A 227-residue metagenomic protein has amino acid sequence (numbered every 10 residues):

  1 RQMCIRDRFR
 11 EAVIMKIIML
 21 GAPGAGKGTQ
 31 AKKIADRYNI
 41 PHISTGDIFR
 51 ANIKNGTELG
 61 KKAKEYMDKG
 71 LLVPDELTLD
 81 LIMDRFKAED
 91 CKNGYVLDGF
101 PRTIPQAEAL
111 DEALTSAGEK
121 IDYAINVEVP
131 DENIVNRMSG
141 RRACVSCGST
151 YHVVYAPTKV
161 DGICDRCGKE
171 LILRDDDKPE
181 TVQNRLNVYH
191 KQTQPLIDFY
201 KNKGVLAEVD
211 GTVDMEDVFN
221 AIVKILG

Functional and structural regions predicted by a protein language model:
R1-I5: Short, small-residue-biased leader/transition segments that mark boundaries at the very start of proteins
R6-G227: Glycine-rich phosphate-binding loop of ATP-dependent small-molecule kinases
